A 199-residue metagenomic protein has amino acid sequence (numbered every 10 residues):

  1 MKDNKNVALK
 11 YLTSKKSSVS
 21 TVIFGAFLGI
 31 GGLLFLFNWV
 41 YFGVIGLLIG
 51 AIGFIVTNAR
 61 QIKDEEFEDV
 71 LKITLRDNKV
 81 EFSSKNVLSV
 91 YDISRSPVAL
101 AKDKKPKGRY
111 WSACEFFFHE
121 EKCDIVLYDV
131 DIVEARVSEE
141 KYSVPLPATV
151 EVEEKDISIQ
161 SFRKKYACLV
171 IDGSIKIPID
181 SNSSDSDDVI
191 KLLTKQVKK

Functional and structural regions predicted by a protein language model:
M1-K16, L47-E120: Anionic N-terminal interaction surfaces
K15-V19, V197: Short, flexible helical or helix-coil boundary motifs
S20-F24, L33-I49: Hydrophobic alpha-helical transmembrane segments
G108-S112, R136-S138, R163: Residues that act as N-cap/strand-start positions at coil-to-secondary-structure junctions
C123-L127: Short hydrophobic/aromatic-rich beta-strand segments that constitute the beta-sheet cores of beta-sandwich/beta-barrel
V130-V133: Short, surface-exposed beta-strand-loop junctions and turns on beta-sheet-rich folds
S138-K199: Acidic, Ser/Thr- and proline-rich intrinsically disordered linker/docking segments of eukaryotic scaffolds
